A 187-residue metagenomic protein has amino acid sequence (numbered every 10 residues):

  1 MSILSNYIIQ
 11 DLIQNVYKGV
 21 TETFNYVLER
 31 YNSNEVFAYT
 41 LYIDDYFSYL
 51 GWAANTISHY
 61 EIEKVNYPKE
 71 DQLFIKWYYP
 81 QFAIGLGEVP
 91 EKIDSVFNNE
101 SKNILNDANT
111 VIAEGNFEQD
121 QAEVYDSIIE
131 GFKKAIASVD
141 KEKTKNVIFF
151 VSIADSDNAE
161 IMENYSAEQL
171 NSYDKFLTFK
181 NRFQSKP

Functional and structural regions predicted by a protein language model:
S2-T40: Short N-terminal edge-element motif at the start of the domain
Y26, R30, N99, D107 (+6 more regions): Surface-exposed polar/charged interaction patches
Y26-P68: N-terminal interaction modules that seed assembly of large macromolecular complexes
L41, Y46-N55, W77-I84, K145-I161: Generic preference for hydrophobic/aromatic residues in regular secondary structure cores
D45, Y67-D71, S166-Q169, F176: Intrinsically disordered, low-complexity regions enriched in Ser/Pro/Gly/Gln/His and often acidic
Y60-Y125: Polybasic, proline/glycine-rich intrinsically disordered low-complexity segments
V124-K133: Extended, Lys/Arg-enriched charged tracts that mediate electrostatic binding to polyanionic substrates
K134-P187: Glycine-rich, aromatic-bearing surface loops/beta-hairpins
